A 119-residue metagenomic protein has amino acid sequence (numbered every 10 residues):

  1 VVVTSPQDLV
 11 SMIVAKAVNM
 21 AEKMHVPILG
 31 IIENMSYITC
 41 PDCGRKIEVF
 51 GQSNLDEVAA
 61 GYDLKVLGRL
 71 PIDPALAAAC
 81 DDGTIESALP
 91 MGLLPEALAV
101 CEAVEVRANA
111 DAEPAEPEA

Functional and structural regions predicted by a protein language model:
V1-L9, V14: Inter-motif core of Ras-like GTPase G domains
V18-A119: C-terminal lobe/tail of nucleotide-utilizing enzymes
